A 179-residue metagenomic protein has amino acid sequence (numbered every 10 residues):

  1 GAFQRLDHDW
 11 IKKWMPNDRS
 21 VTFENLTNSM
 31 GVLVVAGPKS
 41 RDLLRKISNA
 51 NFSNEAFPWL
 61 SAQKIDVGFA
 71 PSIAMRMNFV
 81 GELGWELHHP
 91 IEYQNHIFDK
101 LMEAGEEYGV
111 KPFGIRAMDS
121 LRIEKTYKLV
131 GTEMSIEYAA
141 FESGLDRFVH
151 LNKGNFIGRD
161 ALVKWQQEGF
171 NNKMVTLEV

Functional and structural regions predicted by a protein language model:
G1-V179: Conserved, structured C-terminal
